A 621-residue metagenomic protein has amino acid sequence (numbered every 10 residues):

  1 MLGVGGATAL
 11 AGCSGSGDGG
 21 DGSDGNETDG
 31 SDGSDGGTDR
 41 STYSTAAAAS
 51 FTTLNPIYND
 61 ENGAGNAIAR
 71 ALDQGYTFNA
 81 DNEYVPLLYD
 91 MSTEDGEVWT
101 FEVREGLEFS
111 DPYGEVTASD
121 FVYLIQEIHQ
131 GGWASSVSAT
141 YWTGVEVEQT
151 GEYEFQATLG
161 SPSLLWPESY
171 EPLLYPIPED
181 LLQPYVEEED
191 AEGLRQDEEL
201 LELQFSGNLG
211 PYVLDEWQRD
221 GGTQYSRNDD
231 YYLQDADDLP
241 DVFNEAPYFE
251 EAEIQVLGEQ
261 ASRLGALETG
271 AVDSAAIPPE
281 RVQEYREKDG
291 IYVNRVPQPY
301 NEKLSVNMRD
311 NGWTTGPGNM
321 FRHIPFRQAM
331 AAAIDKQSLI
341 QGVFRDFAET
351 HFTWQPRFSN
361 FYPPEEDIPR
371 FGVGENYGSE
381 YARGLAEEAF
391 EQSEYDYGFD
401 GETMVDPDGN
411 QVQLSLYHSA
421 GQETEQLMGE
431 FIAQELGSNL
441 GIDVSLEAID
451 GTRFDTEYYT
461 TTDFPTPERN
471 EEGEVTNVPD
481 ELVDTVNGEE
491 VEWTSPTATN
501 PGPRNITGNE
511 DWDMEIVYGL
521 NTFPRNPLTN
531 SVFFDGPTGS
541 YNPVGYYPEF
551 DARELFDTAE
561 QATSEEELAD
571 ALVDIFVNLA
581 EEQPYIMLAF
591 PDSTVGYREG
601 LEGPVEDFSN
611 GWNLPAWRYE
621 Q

Functional and structural regions predicted by a protein language model:
M1-S14: N-terminal export signals
A11-S23: C-terminal region of N-terminal signal peptides and the immediate post-cleavage residues of exported proteins
G15, G25-N26, G30-G33, T77-A80 (+6 more regions): Extracytoplasmic/periplasmic ligand-capture domains
R40, R70, P86, G96 (+7 more regions): Extracytoplasmic
A46-D95, Q126: N-terminal lobe/hinge region of extracytoplasmic solute-binding protein
A139-D190, P211, E216-Q218: Surface-exposed binding/hinge segments that line and control ligand-binding clefts or catalytic entry sites
V186, F344-I368, P584, T594-E602: Mature extracytoplasmic/periplasmic domains
L588: Active-site-proximal polar cores
